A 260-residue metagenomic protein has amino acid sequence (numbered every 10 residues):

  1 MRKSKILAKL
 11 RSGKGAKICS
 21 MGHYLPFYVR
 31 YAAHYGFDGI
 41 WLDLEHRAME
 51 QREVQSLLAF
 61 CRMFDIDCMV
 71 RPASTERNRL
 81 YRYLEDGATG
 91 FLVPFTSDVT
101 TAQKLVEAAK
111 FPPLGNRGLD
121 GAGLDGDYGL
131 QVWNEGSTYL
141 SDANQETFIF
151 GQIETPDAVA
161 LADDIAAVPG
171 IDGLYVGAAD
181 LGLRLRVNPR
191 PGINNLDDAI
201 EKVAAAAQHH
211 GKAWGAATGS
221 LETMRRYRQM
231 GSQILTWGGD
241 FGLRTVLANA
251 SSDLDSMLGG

Functional and structural regions predicted by a protein language model:
M1-C68, S74-T75, E107, I149 (+1 more regions): Conserved N-terminal beta1-alpha1 strand-loop-helix module at the mouth
M1-S20, Q131-Q145, E201-K202, Q208-H209: N-terminal amphipathic alpha-helix/helix-capping segment at the start of soluble metabolic enzymes
K5, Q51-E85, E107-G115, S141-N144 (+2 more regions): Alpha-helix-loop-beta-strand connector modules within alpha/beta enzyme cores
K17-M21, I40-L42, C68-P72, F91-V93 (+5 more regions): Hydrophobic faces of well-ordered beta-strands that scaffold small-molecule active sites in alpha/beta enzyme cores
R30, H34, V70, T75-T89 (+4 more regions): Catalytic cores of alpha/beta
L57, V99-G115, N188, D240-G260: C-terminal helical cap(s) of enzyme catalytic domains, especially alpha/beta-barrels
N78, G90-P169, L258: Conserved anion-binding
P169-V187: Histidine/lysine/aspartate-rich catalytic loop segments that bind and position anionic ligands
